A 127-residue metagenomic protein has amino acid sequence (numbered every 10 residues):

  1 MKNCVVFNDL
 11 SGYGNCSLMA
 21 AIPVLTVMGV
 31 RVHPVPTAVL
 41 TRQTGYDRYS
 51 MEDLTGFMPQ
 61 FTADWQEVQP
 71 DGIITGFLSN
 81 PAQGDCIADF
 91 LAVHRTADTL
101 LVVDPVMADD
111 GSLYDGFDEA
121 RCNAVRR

Functional and structural regions predicted by a protein language model:
M1-D71: Small-residue (G/A/S/T)-rich helix-start motifs and N-terminal tracts that mark the onset
T75-G76, P81-R127: Conserved beta-alpha-beta core of the PfkB/ribokinase-like small-molecule kinase fold
